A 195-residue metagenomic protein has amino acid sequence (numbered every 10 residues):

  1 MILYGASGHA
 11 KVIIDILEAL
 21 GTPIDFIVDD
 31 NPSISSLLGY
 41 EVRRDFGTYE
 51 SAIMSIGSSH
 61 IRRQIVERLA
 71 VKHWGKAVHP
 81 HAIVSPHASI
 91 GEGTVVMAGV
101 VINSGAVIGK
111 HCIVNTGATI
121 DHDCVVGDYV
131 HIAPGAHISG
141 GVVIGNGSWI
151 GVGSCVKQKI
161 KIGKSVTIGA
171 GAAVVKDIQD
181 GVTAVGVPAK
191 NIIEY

Functional and structural regions predicted by a protein language model:
M1-D45, T94: Hydrophobic, well-ordered beta-alpha structural blocks that scaffold small-molecule cofactor pockets
G5, A52, W74, D121-H122: Generic structural signal for conserved hydrophobic packing positions in ordered secondary structure
G5, I53-G57, Q158: Small/polar loops that bind or transfer phosphate-bearing groups
H9, G57-H60, K190: Short glycine-rich anion-binding loops that position phosphate/pyrophosphate groups of nucleotides and phosphorylated
I14-I16, Q64-R68, I108, Q179-D180: Short amphipathic alpha-helical segments
P32-S85: Phosphate-bearing ligand-interacting subdomains that bind or position ATP/ADP/UDP/GDP/NAD(P) or nucleotide-linked
A77-I192: Structural signal for interior beta-strand "rungs" in well-ordered beta-sheet cores of soluble enzyme domains
